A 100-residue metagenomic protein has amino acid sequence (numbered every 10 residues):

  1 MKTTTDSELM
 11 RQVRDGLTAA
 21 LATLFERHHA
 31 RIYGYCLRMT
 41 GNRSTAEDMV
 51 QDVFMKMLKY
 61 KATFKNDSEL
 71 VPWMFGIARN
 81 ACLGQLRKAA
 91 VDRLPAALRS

Functional and structural regions predicted by a protein language model:
M1-R31: N-terminal module of bacterial RNA polymerase sigma factors
D6-L9, A20-L21, M49, L70 (+1 more regions): Hydrophobic side chains within well-formed alpha-helices
M10-R11, A22, Y33, L37 (+3 more regions): Solvent-exposed, non-membrane alpha-helical residues enriched in polar/charged side chains
R14-D15, G41, D52-E69, K88-A89: Sigma70-family region 2
L24, W73, A89: Alpha-helical DNA-contacting segments of helix-turn-helix folds
F25-R43, Y60: Amphipathic, Lys/Arg- and hydrophobic-enriched alpha-helical face
G34, D48-M55, K59, S68-N80: Structural recognition of an alpha-helix C-terminal capping motif at a helix-to-coil junction
K59-N66, G76-A97: Arg/Lys-rich amphipathic alpha helix in sigma70-family domain 2
